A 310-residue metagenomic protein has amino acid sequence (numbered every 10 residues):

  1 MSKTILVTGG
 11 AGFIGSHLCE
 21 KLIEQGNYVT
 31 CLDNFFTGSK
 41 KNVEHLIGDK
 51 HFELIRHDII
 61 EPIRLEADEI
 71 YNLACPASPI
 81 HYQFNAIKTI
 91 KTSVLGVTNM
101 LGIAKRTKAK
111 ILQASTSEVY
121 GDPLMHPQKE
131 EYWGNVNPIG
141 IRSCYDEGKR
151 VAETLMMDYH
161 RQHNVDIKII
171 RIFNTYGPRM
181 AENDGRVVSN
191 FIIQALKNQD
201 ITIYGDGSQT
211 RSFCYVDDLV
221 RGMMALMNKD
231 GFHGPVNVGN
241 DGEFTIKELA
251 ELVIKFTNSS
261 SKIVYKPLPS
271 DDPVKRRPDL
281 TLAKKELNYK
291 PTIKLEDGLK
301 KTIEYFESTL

Functional and structural regions predicted by a protein language model:
M1-T175, D217, I293, K301 (+2 more regions): N-terminal Rossmann-like NAD(P)+-binding domain of SDR-like oxidoreductases, especially those catalyzing
L18, E24, H57, N174 (+1 more regions): C-terminal substrate-binding subdomain of Rossmann-fold SDR/epimerase-dehydratase oxidoreductases
G38-K40, G121-D122, R179, I246 (+1 more regions): A short beta-to-alpha transition loop/helix N-cap that caps and shapes the active-site region
A67, V97, E153, V188-S189 (+3 more regions): A general structural signal for well-ordered alpha-helical segments in protein cores
F84-N85, R179-D184: Short, solvent-exposed loop/turn segments at secondary-structure boundaries
I90, M180-A181, S212-Y215: Nucleotide-sugar-dependent glycosyltransferase donor-binding/catalytic pocket residues
S93, G148, D184-G185, R276: Short, conserved glycine- and acidic-residue-centered signature motifs in active-site or ligand-binding loops
H126-P127, E182-N190: A glycine/serine/threonine-rich, flexible loop-to-helix segment that serves as the NAD(P) cofactor-binding "lid"
